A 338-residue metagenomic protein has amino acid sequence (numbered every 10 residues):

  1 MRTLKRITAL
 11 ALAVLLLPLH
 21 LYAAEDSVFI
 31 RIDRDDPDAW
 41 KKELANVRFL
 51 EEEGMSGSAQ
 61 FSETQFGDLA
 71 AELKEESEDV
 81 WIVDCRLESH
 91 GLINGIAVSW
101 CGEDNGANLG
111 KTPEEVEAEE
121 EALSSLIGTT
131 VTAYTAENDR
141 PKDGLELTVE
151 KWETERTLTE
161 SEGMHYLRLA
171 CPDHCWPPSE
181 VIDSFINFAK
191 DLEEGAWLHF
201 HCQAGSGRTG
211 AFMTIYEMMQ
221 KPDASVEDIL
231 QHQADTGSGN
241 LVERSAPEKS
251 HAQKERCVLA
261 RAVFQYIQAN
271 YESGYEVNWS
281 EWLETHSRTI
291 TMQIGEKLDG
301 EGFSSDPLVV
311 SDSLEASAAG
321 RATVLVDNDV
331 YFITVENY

Functional and structural regions predicted by a protein language model:
M1-A24: Gram-positive cell-envelope targeting signals
T3-L4, S99, T112, A319: Compositionally biased, low-complexity segments enriched in small residues
L16-H199, A211-T291: Cys-dependent protein tyrosine phosphatase-like superfamily
G205: Conserved G/P- and acidic residue-centered "switch" motifs that form tight phosphate/ATP-binding loops in soluble
R208: Conserved SAM/SAH-binding loop-helix junction of Class I S-adenosyl-L-methionine-dependent methyltransferases
I290-Y338: Extracytoplasmic soluble-region selector
